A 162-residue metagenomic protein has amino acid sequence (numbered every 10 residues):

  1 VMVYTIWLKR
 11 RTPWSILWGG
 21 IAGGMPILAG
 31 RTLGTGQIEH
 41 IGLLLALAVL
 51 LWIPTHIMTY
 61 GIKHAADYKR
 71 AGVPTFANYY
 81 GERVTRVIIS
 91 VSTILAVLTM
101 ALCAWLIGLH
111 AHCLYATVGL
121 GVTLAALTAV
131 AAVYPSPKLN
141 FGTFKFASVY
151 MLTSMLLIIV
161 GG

Functional and structural regions predicted by a protein language model:
V1-G34: Intramembrane alpha-helical segments
V1-T12, I88-F146: Transmembrane helix-loop-helix
I16-I27, A48-H64: Functional transmembrane alpha-helices
L17, G42-L47, R86-S90, L114-A116: Hydrophobic alpha-helical transmembrane segments
I21-A22, L47, V91-I94, V149: Hydrophobic residues within alpha-helical transmembrane segments of multi-pass solute transporters/permease subunits
P26-V49, A101-C113, L157-G162: Helix-coil boundary and interhelical linker segments in multi-pass alpha-helical membrane proteins
L51-I107: Solvent-exposed interhelical
F141-G162: Final/C-terminal transmembrane alpha-helix of multipass membrane proteins
